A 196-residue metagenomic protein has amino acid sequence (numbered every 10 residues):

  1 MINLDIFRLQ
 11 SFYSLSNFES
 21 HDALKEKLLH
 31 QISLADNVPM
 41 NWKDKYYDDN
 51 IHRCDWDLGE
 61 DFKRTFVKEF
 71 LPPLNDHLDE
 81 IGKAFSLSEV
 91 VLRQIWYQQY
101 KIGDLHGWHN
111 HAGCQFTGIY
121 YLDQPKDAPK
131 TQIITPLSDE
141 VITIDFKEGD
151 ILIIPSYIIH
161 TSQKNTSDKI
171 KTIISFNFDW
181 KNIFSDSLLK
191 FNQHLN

Functional and structural regions predicted by a protein language model:
M1-L87: Non-heme Fe(II)/2-oxoglutarate
S14-S20, K25, D49, R53-C54 (+6 more regions): Residue-level detector of solvent-exposed, low-hydrophobicity positions
E89-I158, Q163, I170-T172, W180-N192: Catalytic core of non-heme Fe(II) oxygenases with the double-stranded beta-helix
L195-N196: Short, cationic low-complexity segments
